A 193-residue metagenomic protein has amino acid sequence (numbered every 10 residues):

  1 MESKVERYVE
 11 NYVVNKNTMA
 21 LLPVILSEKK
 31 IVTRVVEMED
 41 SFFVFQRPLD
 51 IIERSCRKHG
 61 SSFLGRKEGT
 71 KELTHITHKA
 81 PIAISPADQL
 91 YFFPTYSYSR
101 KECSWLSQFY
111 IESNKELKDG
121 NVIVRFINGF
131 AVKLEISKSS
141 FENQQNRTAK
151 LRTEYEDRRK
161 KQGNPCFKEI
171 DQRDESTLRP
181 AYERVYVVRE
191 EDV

Functional and structural regions predicted by a protein language model:
M1-W105, E112-V193: Eukaryotic intrinsically disordered, low-complexity regulatory linkers and tails enriched in Ser/Thr/Pro
